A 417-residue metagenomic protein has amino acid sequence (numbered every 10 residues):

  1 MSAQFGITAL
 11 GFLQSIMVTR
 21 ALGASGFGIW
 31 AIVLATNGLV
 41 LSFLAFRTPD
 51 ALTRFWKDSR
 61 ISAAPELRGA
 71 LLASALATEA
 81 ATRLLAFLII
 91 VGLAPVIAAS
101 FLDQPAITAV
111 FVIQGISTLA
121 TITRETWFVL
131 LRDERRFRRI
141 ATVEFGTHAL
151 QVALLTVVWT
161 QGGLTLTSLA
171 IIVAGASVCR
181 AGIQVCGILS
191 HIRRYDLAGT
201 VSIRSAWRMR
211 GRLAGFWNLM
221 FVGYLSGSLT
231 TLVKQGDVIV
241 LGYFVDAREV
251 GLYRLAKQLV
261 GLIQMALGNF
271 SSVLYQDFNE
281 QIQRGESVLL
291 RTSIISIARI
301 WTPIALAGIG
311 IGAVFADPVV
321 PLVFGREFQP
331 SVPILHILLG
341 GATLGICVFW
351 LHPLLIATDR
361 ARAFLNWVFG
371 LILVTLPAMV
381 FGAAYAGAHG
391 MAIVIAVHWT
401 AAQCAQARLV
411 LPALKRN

Functional and structural regions predicted by a protein language model:
M1-I7, V33, A45-P95, E286-I309 (+1 more regions): Membrane-water interface segments that mark the loop-to-transmembrane alpha-helix transition
M1-P49, R54, F87-A94, V152 (+5 more regions): Signature of the first transmembrane helix
V18-L39, P65, A106-A109, L166-I171 (+4 more regions): Interfacial/gating helices of multi-pass transporter permease domains
A45-A63, D133, L197, A256 (+3 more regions): Helix-loop junctions and terminal segments of transmembrane helices in multi-pass membrane transport/translocation
A94-Q114, I295, A313-I346, H389: Interfacial segments at transmembrane-helix termini and the short loops linking adjacent helices
T108-G115, A141-G199, G370-V374, A388-P412: Hydrophobic alpha-helical transmembrane segments
L119-V143, L339-F369: Membrane-interface junctions at transmembrane-helix termini in multi-pass inner-membrane proteins
L166-A170, I183-K234, D277, Q283-L289 (+1 more regions): Interhelical loop/hinge segments that connect adjacent transmembrane helices in multipass membrane
